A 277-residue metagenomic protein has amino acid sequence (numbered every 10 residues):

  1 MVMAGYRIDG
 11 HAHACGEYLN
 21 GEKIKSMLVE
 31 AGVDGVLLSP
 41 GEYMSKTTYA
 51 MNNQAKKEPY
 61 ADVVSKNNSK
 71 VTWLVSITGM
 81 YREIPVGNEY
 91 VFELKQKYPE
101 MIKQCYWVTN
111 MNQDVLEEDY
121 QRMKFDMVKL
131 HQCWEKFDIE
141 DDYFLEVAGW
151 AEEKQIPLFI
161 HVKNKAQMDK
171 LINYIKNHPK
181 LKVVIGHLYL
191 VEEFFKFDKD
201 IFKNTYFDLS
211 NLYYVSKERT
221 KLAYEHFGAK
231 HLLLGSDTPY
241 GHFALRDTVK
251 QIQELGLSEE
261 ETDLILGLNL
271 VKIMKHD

Functional and structural regions predicted by a protein language model:
V2-E17, N88-Y106, K203-Y206: Mobile, glycine- and charge-enriched loop segments and immediately flanking short secondary-structure elements within
V2-G10, A14, L19-S45, A229-H231 (+1 more regions): Mid-to-C-terminal alpha-helical segments outside catalytic/metal-binding sites
I8-A12, V36-L38, T72-V75, K103-Y106 (+5 more regions): Hydrophobic faces of well-ordered beta-strands that scaffold small-molecule active sites in alpha/beta enzyme cores
H11, L28, V91, V128 (+5 more regions): Conserved, mostly hydrophobic/aromatic
C15-Y18, Y43-K46, M111-D114, E135 (+4 more regions): Active-site environment of divalent metal-dependent phosphoester hydrolases
E30-M80, P99, F125, K203: Active-site gating loops and adjacent loop-to-helix segments of metal-dependent hydrolytic enzymes
V64-P157: Active-site gating/metal-coordination segments in enzymes
E140-L233: Catalytic pocket-lining loop regions of alpha/beta-barrel enzymes, especially the amidohydrolase/enolase/GH5 lineages
